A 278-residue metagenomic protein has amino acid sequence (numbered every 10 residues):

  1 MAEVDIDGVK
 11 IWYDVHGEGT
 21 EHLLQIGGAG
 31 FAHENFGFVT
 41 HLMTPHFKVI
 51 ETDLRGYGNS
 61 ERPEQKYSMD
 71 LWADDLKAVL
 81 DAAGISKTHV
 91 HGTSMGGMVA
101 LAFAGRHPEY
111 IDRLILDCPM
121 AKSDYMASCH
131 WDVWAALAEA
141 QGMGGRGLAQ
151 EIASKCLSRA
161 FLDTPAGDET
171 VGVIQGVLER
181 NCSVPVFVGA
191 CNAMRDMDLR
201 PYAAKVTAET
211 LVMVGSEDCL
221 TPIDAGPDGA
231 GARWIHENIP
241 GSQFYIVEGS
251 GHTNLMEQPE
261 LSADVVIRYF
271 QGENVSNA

Functional and structural regions predicted by a protein language model:
V9-E61: Conserved HGGG/HGGXW glycine-rich cap/lid loop of the alpha/beta-hydrolase fold
I50-H91, D264: Active-site loop/oxyanion-hole signature of alpha/beta-hydrolase fold enzymes
G92, G96, A100: Gly/Ala-rich beta-loop-alpha elbow adjacent to hydrolase catalytic centers
L101, G105-R106, D112-M143: Flexible "cap/lid" loop of the alpha/beta hydrolase fold
Y125-C129, G145-A204: Conserved alpha/beta-hydrolase catalytic His-Asp/Glu region
V206, V212-V214: Short beta-strand/loop motif that positions the catalytic acidic residue of the alpha/beta-hydrolase fold
E217-G226: Acidic catalytic loop of the alpha/beta-hydrolase fold
I239-A278: Catalytic active-site module of serine/aspartate enzymes centered on a nucleophile-bearing elbow/loop
